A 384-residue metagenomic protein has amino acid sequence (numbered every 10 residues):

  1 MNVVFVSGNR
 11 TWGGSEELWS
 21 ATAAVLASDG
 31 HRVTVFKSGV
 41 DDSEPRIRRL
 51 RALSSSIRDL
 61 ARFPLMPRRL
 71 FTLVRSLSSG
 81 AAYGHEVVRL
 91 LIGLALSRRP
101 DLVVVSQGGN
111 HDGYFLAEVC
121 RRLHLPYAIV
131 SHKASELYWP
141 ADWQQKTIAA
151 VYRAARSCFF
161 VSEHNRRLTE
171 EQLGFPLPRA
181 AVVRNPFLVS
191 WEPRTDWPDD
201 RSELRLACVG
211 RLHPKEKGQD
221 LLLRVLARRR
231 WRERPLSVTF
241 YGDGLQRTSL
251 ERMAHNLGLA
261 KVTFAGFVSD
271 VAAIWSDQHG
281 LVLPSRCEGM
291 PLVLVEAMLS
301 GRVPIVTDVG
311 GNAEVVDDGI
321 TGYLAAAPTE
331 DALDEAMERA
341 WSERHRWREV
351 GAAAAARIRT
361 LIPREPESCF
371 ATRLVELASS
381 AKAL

Functional and structural regions predicted by a protein language model:
V4, P198-K217, L223-L226: Conserved donor-binding/catalytic core segment of Leloir-type glycosyltransferases
L102, S276-G289, R302: Acidic donor-binding loop of glycosyltransferase active sites
G108, F267, R286: Aromatic "clamp/platform" in nucleotide-sugar-dependent glycosyltransferases that forms part of the donor/acceptor
G108-H111, Y127-D142, S157: A short, histidine- and acid-enriched strand-loop-helix "catalytic/donor-clamping" loop that lines the nucleotide-sugar
A154-A180, V189: A short, active-site helix/loop in glycosyltransferases that binds the activated sugar's phosphate group
E251-V268: Nucleotide-activated donor-binding/catalytic signature segment of Leloir-type glycosyltransferases, i.e., the conserved
V303-V306, V316: Short hydrophobic beta-strand element within catalytic cores of glycosyltransferases and related nucleotide-activated
D318-G319, Y323-E330, R339-R344: Conserved acidic donor-binding segment of nucleotide-sugar-dependent glycosyltransferases
